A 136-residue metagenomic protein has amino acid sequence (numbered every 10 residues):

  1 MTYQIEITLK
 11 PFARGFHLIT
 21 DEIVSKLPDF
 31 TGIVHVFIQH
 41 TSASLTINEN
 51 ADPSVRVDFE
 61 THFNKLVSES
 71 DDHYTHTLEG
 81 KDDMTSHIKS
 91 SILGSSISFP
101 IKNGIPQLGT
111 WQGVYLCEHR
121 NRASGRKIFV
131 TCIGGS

Functional and structural regions predicted by a protein language model:
M1-S136: Active-site histidine-anchored catalytic micro-motif
